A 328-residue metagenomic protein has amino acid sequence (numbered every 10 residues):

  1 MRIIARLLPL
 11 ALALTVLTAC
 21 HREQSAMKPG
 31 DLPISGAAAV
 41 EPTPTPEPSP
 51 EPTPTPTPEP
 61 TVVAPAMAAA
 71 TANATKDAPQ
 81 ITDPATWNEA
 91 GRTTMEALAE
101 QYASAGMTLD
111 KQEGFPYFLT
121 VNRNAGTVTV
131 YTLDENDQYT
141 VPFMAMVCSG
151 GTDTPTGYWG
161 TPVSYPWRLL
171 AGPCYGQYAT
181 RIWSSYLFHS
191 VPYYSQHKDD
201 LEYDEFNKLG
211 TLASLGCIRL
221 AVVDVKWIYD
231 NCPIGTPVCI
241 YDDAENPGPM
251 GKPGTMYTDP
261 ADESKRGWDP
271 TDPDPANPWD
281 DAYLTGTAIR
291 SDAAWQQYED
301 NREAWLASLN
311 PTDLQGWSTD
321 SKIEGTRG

Functional and structural regions predicted by a protein language model:
M1-L7: Positively charged n-region of N-terminal signal peptides that target proteins for export
L7-L14: Sec-dependent N-terminal signal peptides
V16-A19: C-terminal motif of bacterial Sec signal peptides marking the signal peptidase cleavage site
H21-E23: Bacterial signal peptide processing site
K28-T61, P65-T75: Ser/Thr-rich, Proline-interspersed low-complexity disordered segments
Q80-G106: A general sequence property marking short-to-moderate contiguous segments in secreted/outer-membrane adhesion
E96-L201, E299-A304, L309-N310, Q315-I323: Gly/Pro-biased beta-strand-loop elements
R168-G328: Exported/periplasmic cell-wall-interacting domains
